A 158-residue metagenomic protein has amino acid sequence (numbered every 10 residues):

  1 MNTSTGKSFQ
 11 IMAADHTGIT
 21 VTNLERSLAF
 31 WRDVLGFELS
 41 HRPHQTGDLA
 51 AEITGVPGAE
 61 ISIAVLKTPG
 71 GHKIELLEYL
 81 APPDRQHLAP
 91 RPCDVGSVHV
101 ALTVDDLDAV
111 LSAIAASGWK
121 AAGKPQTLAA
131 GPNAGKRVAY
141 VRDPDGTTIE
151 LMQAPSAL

Functional and structural regions predicted by a protein language model:
M1-Q10, I19, R42, I74 (+1 more regions): Vicinal oxygen chelate
A13, A59-E60, D94-G96, G135: Exposed loop/turn and edge beta-strand positions of beta-sandwich/beta-sheet ligand-binding modules
A14, V21, W31, G71-L77 (+2 more regions): Short, structured motif recognition centered on aromatic/hydrophobic residues
T20-G71, A109, A116, P132-A134: Core segments of cupin and vicinal oxygen chelate
G47, A81, P155-L158: A short acidic/small-residue loop/turn micro-motif
L88-C93, V110-S112: Long, charged/polar, surface-exposed segments that mediate recognition or autoinhibition
A89, V100-L102: Short secondary-structure subsegments characteristic of cysteine-rich extracellular domains
